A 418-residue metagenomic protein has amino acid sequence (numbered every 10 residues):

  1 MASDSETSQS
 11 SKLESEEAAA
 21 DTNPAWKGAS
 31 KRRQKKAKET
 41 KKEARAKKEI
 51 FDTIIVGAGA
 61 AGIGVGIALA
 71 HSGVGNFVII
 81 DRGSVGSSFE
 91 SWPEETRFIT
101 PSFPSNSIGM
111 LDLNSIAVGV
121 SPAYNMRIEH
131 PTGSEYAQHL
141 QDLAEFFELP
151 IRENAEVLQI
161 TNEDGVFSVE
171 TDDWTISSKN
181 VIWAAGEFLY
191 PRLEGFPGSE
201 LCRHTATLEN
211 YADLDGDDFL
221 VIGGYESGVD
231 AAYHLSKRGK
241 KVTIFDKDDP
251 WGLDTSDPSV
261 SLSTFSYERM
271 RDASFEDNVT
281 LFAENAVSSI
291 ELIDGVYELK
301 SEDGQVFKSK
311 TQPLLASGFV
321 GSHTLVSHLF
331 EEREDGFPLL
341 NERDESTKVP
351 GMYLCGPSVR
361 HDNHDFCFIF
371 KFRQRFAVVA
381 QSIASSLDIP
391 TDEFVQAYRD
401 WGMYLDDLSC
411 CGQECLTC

Functional and structural regions predicted by a protein language model:
A2-F51, E187-N210: Extreme N-terminal leader/targeting segments of oxidoreductases
A2-Q9, E16, P24, V320 (+1 more regions): C-terminal, flexible cofactor-proximal segment of oxidoreductases
D52-V78, V221, E226-S236: N-terminal Rossmann-like FAD-binding beta1-loop-alpha1 element of flavoenzymes
V56, I176-F188, S309-V320: Short hydrophobic core segments
S84-A137, F245-S261: Glycine-rich active-site loop/strand segments that organize a redox cofactor
A123-N180, A185, S288-L299: Feature captures the FAD/FMN-dependent oxidoreductase FAD-binding
T132-E135, W183-R238, E334-E345, P357-R360: Glycine-rich dinucleotide-binding loop and its adjacent helix/turn
K237-E331, D388-G402: A Rossmann-like FAD-binding core segment of flavoenzymes
